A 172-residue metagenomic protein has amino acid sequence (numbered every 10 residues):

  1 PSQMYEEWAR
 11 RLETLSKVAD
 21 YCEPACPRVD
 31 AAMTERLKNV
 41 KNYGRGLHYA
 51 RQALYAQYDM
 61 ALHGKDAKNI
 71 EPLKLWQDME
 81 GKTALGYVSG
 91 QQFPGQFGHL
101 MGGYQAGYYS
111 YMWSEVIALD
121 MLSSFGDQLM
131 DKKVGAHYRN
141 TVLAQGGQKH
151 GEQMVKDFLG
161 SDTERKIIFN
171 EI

Functional and structural regions predicted by a protein language model:
P1-I172: Cation-handling catalytic/transport regions enriched in His/Asp/Glu
